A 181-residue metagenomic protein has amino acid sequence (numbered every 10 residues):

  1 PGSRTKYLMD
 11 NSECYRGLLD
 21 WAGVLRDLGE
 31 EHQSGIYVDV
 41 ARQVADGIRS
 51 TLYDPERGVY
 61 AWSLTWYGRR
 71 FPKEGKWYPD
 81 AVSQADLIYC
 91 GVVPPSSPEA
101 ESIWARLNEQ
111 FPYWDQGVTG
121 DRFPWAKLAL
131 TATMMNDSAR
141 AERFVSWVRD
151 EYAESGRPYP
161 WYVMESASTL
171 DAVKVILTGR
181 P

Functional and structural regions predicted by a protein language model:
P1-R16, G23-W125: Extended ligand-binding clefts on enzyme/binding-domain cores
K76-P95, W125-P181: C-terminal capping/lid segments that line or modulate ligand- or cofactor-binding pockets
